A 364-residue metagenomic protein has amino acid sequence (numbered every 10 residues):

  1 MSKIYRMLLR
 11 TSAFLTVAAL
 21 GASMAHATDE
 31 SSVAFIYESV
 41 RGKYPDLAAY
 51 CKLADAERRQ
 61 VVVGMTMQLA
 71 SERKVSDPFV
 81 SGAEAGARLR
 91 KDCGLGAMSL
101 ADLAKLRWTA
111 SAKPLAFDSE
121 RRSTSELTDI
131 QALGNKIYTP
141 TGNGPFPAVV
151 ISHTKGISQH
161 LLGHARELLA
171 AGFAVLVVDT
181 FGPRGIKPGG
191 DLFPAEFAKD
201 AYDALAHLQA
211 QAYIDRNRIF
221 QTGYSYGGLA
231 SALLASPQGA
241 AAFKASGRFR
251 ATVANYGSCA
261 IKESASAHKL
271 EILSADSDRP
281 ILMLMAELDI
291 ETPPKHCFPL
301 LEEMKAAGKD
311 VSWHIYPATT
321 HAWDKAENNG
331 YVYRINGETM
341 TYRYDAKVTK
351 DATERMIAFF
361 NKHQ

Functional and structural regions predicted by a protein language model:
L95-N143: N-terminal cap/lid segment of alpha/beta-hydrolase-fold proteins
P145-T154: Short beta-strand element of the alpha/beta-hydrolase
G172-G185: Conserved alpha/beta-hydrolase
D191-A212, L233: Alpha/beta-hydrolase active-site loop
Y213-S225: Alpha/beta-hydrolase fold nucleophile elbow
G228-F243: Short glycine-enriched nucleophile-adjacent loop and the immediately C-terminal alpha-helix near the catalytic center
S246, A251, Y256-S312: The feature captures the conserved acid-bearing segment of alpha/beta-hydrolase catalytic domains
D310-Q364: C-terminal catalytic histidine-bearing segment of alpha/beta-hydrolase fold enzymes
